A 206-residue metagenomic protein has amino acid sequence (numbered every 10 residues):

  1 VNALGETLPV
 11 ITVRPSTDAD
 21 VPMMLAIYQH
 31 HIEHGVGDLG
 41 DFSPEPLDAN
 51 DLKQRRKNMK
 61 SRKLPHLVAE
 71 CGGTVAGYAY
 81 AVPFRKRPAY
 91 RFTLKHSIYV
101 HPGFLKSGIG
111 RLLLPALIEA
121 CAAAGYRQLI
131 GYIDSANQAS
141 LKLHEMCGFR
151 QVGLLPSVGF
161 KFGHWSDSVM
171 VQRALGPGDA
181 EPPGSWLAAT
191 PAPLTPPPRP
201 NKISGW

Functional and structural regions predicted by a protein language model:
I11, T74-Y78, S166: Glycine-rich phosphate/pyrophosphate-binding loop shared by adenosine-nucleotide-utilizing enzymes
T12-A26: A short beta-loop-alpha structural element at the N-terminal edge of CoA-dependent acyl/N-acetyltransferase catalytic
L25-R55: Conserved GNAT-fold acetyl-CoA-binding loop/helix
P44-G103, L114-P115, A174-L175: Acetyl-CoA-dependent GNAT
Y80-P83, I130-I133, R150-D167, G176-P177: Conserved catalytic-core motifs of GNAT/GCN5-like acyltransferases
F92, S157-W206: C-terminal "cap" of GNAT-fold acetyltransferases
K106-A120, Q138-M146: Conserved acetyl-CoA-binding loop-helix of GNAT-fold acetyltransferases
C121-I133: Conserved GNAT acetyl-CoA-binding A-motif
